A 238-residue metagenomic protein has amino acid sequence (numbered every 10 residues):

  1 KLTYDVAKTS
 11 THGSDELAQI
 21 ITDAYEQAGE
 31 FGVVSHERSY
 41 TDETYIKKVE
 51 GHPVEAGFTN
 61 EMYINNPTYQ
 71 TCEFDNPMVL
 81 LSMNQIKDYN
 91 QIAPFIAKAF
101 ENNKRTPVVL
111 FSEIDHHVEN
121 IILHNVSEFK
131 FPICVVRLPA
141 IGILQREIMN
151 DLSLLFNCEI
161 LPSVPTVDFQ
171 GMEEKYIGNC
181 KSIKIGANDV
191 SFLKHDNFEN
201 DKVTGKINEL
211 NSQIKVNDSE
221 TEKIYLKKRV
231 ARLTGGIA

Functional and structural regions predicted by a protein language model:
K1-A238: Long, structured protein-protein interaction/assembly regions in large complexes
